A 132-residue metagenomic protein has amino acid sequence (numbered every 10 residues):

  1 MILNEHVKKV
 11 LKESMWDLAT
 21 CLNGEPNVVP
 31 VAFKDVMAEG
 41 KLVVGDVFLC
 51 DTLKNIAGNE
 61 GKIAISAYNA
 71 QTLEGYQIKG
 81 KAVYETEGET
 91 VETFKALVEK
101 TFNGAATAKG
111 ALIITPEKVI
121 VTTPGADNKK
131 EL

Functional and structural regions predicted by a protein language model:
M1-L132: Binding-site signature for planar aromatic cofactors or substrates
